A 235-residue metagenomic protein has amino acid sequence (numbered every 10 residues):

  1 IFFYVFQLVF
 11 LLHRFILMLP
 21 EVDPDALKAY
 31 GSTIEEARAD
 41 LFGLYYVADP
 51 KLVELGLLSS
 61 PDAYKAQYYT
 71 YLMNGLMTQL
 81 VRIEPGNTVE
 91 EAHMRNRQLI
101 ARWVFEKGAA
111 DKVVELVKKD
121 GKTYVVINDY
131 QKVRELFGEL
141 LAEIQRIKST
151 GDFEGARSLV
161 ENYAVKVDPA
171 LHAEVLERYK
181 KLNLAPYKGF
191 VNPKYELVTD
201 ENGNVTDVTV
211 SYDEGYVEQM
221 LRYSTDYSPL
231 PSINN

Functional and structural regions predicted by a protein language model:
I1-L17, A39, L44: Active-site recognition of the HExxH zinc-binding catalytic motif
H13-A37: Post-HEXXH active-site segment of zinc metalloproteases
E21, G86-N87, K180: Short secondary-structure boundary micro-motifs
G31-D49: An active-site-proximal "capping" alpha-helix that borders the catalytic cofactor pocket
L44-S149: Long, well-structured alpha-helical subdomains associated with metal-dependent extracellular/ecto-lumenal hydrolases
E115-N235: Non-catalytic terminal regions of proteins
